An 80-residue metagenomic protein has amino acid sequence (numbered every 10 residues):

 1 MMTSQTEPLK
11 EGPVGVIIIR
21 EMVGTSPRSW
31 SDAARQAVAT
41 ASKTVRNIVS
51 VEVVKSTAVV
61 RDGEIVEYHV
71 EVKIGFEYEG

Functional and structural regions predicted by a protein language model:
M2-G80: N-terminal, polar/charged subdomain of small-to-medium soluble alpha/beta proteins
